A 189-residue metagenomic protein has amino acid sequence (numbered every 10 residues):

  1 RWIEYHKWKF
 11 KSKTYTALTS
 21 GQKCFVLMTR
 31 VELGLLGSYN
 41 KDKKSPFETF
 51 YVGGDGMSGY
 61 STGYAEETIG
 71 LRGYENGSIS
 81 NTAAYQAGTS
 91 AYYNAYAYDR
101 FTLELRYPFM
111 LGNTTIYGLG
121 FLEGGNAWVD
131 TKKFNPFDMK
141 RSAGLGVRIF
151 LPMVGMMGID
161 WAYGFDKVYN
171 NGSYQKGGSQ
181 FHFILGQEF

Functional and structural regions predicted by a protein language model:
R1-F109, W128-V129, G172-Y174, F183-Q187: C-terminal outer-membrane beta-barrel translocator/porin domains of Gram-negative envelope proteins and their
H6, R141, S179: Exposed loop/turn and edge beta-strand positions of beta-sandwich/beta-sheet ligand-binding modules
T16-L18, Q86-A91, G118-N126, D130 (+1 more regions): Transmembrane beta-strand segments that form the barrel wall of outer-membrane beta-barrel proteins
T19-Q22, M110-I116, I149-I159: Repeated loop/turn-to-beta-strand initiation elements of outer-membrane beta-barrel proteins
L27-V31, L103, G118-L122, V147 (+2 more regions): Membrane-embedded beta-strand positions of outer-membrane beta-barrel proteins
V31-G37, F150-F189: Predominantly the C-terminal beta-signal and adjacent terminal strand-loop region of outer-membrane beta-barrel
R72, G125-S142: Outer-membrane beta-barrel transmembrane domain signature
D99-Y107, T114, G144-R148: Conserved C-terminal beta-signal and adjacent last beta-strands/turns of outer-membrane beta-barrel proteins
